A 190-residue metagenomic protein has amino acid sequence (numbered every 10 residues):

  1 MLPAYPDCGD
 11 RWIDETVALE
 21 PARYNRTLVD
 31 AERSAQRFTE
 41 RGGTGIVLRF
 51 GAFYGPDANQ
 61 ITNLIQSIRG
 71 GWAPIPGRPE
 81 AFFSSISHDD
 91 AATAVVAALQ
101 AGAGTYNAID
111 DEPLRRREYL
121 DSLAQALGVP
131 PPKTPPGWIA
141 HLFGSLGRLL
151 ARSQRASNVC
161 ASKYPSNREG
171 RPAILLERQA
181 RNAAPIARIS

Functional and structural regions predicted by a protein language model:
M1-A4, G51-Y54: Active-site segment of SDR-like NAD(P)-dependent oxidoreductases
P3, D7-V47: Catalytic helix-loop patch of NAD(P)-dependent Rossmann-fold dehydrogenases
C8-G9, L28-V29, R41-G43, Y54-L64 (+2 more regions): Glycine/proline-rich active-site loop of Rossmann-fold NAD(P)-dependent oxidoreductases
A18, N63-I86: A conserved pocket-lining segment of Rossmann-fold NAD(P)-dependent short-chain dehydrogenase/reductase
V47, D57, P79-A92, T105 (+1 more regions): Conserved loop-to-helix N-cap of the C-terminal "lid" that shapes the substrate pocket in Rossmann-like
H88-V96, L175-Q179: Short, amphipathic alpha-helical "lid/cap" segments that border enzyme active or binding sites
A92-L146, I186-I189: Mid/C-terminal beta-alpha module of Rossmann-like enzyme folds, strongest in SDR-family dehydrogenases/epimerases
G147-S190: C-terminal amphipathic/interface module of NAD(P)-dependent oxidoreductases and related NAD-binding regulators
